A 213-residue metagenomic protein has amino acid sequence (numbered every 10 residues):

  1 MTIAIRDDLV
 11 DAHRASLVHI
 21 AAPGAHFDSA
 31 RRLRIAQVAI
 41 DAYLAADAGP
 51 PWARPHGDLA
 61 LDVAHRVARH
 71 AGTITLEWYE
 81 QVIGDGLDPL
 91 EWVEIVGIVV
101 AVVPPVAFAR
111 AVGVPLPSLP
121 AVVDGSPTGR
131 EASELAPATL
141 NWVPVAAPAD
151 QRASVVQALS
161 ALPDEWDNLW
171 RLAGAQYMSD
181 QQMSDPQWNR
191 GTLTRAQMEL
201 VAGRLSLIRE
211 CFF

Functional and structural regions predicted by a protein language model:
M1-F213: Hydrophobic alpha-helical segments
